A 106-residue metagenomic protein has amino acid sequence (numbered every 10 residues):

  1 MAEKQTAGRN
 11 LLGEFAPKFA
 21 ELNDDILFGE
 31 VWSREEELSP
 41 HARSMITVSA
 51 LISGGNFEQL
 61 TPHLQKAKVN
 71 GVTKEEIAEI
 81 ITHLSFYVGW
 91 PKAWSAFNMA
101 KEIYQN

Functional and structural regions predicted by a protein language model:
M1-H41, Q65-V69, A93-N106: Acidic, glycine/proline-rich low-complexity segments that act as flexible tails and inter-domain linkers
K4, A42-M45, L60, I77: N-terminal alpha-helical segment
E21-D25, G54-T61: Short acidic alpha-helix initiation/capping motifs at coil-to-helix transition points, especially at protein N-termini
R43-L51, I80-I81: Short, structured motif recognition centered on aromatic/hydrophobic residues
A50-N56, V88-G89: Short alpha-helix boundary/capping elements
E58-I81: Mid-chain, well-packed structural core segment of small domains
I80-L84, M99-A100: Short acidic/histidine-centered micro-motifs embedded in hydrophobic/aromatic stretches that mark compact functional
H83, V88-W94: Substrate/cofactor-recognition hotspot
